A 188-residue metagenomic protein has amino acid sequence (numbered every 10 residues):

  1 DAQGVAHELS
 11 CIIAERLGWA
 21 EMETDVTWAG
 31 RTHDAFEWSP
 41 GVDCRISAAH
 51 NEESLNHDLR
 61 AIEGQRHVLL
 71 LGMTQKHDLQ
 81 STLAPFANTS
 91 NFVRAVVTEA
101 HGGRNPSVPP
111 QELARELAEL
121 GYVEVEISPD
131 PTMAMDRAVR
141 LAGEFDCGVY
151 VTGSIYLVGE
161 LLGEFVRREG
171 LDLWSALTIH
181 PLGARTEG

Functional and structural regions predicted by a protein language model:
D1-R94: Nucleotide phosphate-binding/pyrophosphate-handling subdomain across enzymes that bind or process nucleotide phosphates
S39, A100-R104, G170-G188: Short, flexible loop segments at boundaries between secondary-structure elements
G41-C44, L83-G148: C-terminal helical cap/extension that packs against the catalytic core of soluble nucleotide-cofactor enzymes
I62, S90, A142, F165-E169: Active-site catalytic pocket residues across diverse enzymes, especially alpha/beta-hydrolases
H67-L69, F92-V97, E169-T178: Short hydrophobic/aromatic-enriched beta-strand-loop microsegments
S154: Active-site-proximal loop/hinge segments that shape catalytic or ion-binding/gating pockets
